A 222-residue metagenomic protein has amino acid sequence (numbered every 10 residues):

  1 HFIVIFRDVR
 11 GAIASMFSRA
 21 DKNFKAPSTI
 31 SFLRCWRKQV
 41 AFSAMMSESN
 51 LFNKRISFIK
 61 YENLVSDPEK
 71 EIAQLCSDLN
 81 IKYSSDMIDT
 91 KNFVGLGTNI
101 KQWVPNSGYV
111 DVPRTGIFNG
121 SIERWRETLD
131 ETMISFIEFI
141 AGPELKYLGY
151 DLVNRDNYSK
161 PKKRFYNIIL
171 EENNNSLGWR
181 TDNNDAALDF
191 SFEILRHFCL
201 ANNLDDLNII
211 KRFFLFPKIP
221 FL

Functional and structural regions predicted by a protein language model:
H1-D89, F93-V112: PAPS-dependent sulfotransferase catalytic domain
I81-L222: PAPS-dependent sulfotransferases, especially Golgi type II membrane carbohydrate sulfotransferases
